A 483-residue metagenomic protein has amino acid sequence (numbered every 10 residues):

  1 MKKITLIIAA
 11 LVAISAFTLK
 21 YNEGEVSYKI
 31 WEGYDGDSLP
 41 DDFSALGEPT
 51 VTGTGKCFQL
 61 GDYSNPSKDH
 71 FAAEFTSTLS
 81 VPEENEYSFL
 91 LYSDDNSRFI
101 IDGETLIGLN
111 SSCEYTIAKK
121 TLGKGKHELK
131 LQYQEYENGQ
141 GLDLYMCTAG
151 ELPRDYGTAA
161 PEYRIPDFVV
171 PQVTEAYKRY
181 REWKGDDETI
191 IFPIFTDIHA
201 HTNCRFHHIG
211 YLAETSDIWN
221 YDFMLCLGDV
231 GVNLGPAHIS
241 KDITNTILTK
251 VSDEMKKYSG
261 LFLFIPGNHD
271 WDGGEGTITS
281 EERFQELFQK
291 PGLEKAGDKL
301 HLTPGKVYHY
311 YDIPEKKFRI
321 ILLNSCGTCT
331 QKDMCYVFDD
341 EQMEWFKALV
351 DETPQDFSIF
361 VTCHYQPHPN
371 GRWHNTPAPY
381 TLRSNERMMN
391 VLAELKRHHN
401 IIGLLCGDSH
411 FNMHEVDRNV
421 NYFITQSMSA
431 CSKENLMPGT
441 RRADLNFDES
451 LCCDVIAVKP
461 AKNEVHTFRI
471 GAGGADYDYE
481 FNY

Functional and structural regions predicted by a protein language model:
M1-I4: Positively charged n-region of N-terminal signal peptides that target proteins for export
V12-E23: Bacterial Sec-dependent signal peptides at the C-terminal "C-region" and cleavage site
Y21-F168: Acidic/polar, compositionally biased interaction segments
R164-D242: N-terminal active-site segment of His-dependent metallophosphoesterases
I165-K178, G185-D186, F447-Y483: A short C-terminal boundary segment appended to hydrolase-like catalytic domains
I194-T196, M224-D229, F262-N268, F360-C363 (+3 more regions): Active-site neighborhood of phospho(di)ester-bond hydrolases with catalytic His/Asp-centered motifs
L227, G231, V350-R372: Short acidic, glycine-rich surface-loop motifs adjacent to enzyme active sites
P236-A348, T353, V391, R397-N400 (+3 more regions): Extended active-site neighborhood of metal-dependent phosphoesterases/phosphodiesterases
